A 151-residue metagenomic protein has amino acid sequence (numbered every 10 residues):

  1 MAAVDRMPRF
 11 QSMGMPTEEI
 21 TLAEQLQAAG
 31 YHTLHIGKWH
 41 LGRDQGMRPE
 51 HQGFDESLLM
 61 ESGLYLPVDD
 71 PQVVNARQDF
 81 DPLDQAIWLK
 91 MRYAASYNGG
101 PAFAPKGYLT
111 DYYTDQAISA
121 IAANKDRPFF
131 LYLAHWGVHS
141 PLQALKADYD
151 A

Functional and structural regions predicted by a protein language model:
M1-A151: Formylglycine-dependent sulfatase
